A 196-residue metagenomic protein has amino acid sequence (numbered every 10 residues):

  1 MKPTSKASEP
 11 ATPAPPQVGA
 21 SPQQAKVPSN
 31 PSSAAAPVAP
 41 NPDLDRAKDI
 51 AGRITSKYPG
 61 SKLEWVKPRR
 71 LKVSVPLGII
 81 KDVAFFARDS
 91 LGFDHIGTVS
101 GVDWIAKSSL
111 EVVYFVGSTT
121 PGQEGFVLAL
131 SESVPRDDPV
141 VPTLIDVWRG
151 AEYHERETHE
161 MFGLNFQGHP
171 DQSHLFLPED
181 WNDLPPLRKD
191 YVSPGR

Functional and structural regions predicted by a protein language model:
M1-R196: Terminal low-complexity/charged segments
